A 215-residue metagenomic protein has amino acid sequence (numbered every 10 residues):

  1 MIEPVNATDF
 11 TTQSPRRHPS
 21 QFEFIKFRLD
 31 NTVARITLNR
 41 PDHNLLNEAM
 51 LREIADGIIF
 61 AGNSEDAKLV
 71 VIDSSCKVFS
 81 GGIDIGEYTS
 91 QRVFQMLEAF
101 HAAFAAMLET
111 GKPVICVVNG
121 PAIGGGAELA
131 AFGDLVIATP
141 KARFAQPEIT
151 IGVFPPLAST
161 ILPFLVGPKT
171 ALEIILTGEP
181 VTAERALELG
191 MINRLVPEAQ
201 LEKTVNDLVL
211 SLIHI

Functional and structural regions predicted by a protein language model:
I2-S75: Conserved CoA-thioester-binding segment of acyl-CoA-metabolizing enzymes
N39, S74-S75, G81, N119 (+2 more regions): A secondary-structure boundary/capping signal
H43-N44, V78, G152, R194: Short strand->helix junction
R52, D66, D73-A106, A122 (+1 more regions): Glycine- (often His-adjacent) and acidic-residue-rich active-site loop that binds/positions the CoA thioester
A106-L212: Crotonase-fold acyl-CoA enzyme core
